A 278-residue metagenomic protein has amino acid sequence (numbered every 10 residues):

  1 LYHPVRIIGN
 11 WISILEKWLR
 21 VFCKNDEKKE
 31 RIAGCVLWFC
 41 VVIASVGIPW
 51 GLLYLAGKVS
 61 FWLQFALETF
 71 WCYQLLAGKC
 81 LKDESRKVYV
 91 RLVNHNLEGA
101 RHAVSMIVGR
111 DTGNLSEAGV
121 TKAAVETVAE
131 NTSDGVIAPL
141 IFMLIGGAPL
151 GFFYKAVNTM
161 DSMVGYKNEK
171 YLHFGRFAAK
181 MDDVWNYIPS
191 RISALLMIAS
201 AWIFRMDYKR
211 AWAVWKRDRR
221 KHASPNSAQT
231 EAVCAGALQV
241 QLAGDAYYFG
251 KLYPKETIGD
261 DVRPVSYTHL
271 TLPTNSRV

Functional and structural regions predicted by a protein language model:
L1, L15, A100, C234 (+1 more regions): A residue-level signal for conserved active-site and pocket-lining positions in enzyme catalytic cores
L1, L63-Y89: Hydrophobic alpha-helical membrane-embedded segments
L1-L55: N-terminal transmembrane signal-anchor/hairpin module of polytopic inner-membrane proteins
P4-F22, V88, A103, A124 (+7 more regions): Hydrophobic alpha-helical segments of integral membrane proteins, encompassing both true transmembrane helices
S45-F61, I141-Y154: Juxtamembrane "helix exit" motif at the C-terminal ends of alpha-helical transmembrane segments in multi-pass membrane
Q74-A77, V136-V157, I188-L195, S200: Hydrophobic, aromatic-rich membrane-embedded alpha-helical segments
L81-S133, I137-A148, T159-E169, R176 (+1 more regions): Polar-ligand-bearing catalytic/cofactor-coordination segments of membrane-embedded or membrane-tethered inner-membrane
T268-T274: Conserved small/polar residues in nucleotide/adenosyl-binding loops
